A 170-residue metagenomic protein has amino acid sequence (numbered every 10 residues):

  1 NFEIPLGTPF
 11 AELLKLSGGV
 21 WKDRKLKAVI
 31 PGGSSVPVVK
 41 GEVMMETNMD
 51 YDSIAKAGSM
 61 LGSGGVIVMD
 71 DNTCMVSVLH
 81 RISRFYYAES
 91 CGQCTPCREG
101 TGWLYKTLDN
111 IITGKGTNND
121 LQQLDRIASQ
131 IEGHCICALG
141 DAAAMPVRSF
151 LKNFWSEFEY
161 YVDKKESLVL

Functional and structural regions predicted by a protein language model:
N1-L170: Redox cofactor-anchoring modules in respiratory/redox and cofactor-processing assemblies
